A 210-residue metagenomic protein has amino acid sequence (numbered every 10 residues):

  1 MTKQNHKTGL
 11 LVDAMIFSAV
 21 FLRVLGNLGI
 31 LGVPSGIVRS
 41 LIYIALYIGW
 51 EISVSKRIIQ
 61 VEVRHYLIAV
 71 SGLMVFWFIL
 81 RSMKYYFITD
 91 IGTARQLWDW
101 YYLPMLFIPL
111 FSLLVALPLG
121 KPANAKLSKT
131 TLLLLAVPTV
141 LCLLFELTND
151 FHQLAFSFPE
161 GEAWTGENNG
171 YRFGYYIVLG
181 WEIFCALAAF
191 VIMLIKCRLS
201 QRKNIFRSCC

Functional and structural regions predicted by a protein language model:
M1-I16: N-terminal membrane topogenic signal
Q4-K7, G32-V38, Q201-C209: Short, amphipathic, aromatic/basic-enriched membrane-interface segments that mark the entry/exit of transmembrane
L10, L28-Y43, C142-I192: Extracellular-loop-to-transmembrane junctions of the mid-late helices
A14-I30, G49-V54, L80-Y85: Membrane-embedded alpha-helical segments in integral membrane proteins
G32-A45, I58-T148, Y176-L179: Individual alpha-helical transmembrane segments in multi-pass integral membrane proteins
L46-S53, F111-L119, Y176-K203: Alpha-helical transmembrane segments in multipass membrane proteins, preferentially the mid-helix core
E62, S128-T131, N168-G174, I192-C210: Membrane-helix boundary/juxtamembrane motif in polytopic membrane proteins
Y85-I88, P118-A125, Q153-E160, I192-S200: Perimembrane helix-loop junctions in membrane proteins
